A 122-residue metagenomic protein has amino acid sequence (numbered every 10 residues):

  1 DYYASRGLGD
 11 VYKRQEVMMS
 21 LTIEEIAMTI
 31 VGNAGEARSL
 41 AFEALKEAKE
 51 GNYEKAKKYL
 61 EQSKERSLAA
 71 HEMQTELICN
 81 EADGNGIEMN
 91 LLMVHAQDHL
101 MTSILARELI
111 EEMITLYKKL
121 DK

Functional and structural regions predicted by a protein language model:
D1-Q15: Single conserved hydrophobic/aromatic residue that forms the stacking wall/gate of nucleotide- or nucleobase-binding
M18-K122: Terminal alpha-helical segments
